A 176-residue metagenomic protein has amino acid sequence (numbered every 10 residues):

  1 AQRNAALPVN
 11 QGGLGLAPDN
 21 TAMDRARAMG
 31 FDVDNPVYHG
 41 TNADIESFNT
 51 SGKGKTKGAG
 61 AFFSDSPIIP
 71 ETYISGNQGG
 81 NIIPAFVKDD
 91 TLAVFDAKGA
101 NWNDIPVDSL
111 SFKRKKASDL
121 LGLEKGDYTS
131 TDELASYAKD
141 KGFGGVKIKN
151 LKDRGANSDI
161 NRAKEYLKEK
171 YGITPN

Functional and structural regions predicted by a protein language model:
A1-N176: Active-site and NAD+-binding cores of ADP-ribose-processing enzymes
